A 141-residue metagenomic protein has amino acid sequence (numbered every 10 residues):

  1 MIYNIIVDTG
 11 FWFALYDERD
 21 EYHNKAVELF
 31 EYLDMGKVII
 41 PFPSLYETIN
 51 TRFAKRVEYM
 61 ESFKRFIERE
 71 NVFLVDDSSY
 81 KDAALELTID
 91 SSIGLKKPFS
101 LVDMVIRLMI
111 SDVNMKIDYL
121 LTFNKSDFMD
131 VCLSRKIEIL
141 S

Functional and structural regions predicted by a protein language model:
M1-Y22: Metal-dependent nucleic-acid phosphoesterase active-site entry motif
I2-N4, R107-S141: Acidic, PIN/NYN-like endoribonuclease modules and their adjacent C-terminal/linker elements
I6-V7, K25-K55, V75: PIN/NYN-family metal-dependent endoribonuclease catalytic core
G10, R19, P43, I49 (+1 more regions): Anionic group-transfer/hydrolysis microenvironments
F11, S44, Y80, V105-I106 (+1 more regions): Alpha-helix capping/helix-boundary segments
Y16, R52, C132: Short, flexible helix/strand-to-coil boundary loops that buttress conserved ligand/catalytic motifs in alpha/beta
F53-S78: Helix-adjacent hinge/juxtasegments
F73-F123: Active-site neighborhoods of divalent-metal-dependent phosphate/nucleic-acid chemistry enzymes
